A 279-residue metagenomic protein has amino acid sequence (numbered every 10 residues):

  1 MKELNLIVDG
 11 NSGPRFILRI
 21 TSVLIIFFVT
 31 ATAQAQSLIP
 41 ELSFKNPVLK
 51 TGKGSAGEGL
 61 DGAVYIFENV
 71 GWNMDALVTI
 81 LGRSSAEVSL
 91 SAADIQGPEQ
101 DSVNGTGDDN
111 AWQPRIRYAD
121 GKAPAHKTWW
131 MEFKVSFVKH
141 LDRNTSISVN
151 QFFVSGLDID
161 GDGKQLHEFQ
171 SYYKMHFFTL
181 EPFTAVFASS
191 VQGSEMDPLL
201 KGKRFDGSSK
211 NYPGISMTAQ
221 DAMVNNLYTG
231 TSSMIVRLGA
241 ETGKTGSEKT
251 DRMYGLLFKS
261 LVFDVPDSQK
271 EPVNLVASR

Functional and structural regions predicted by a protein language model:
M1-L18: N-terminal secretory signal peptides that target proteins for export/translocation
R19-T30: Bacterial N-terminal signal peptides
A31-A35: Sec/Tat signal peptide C-region and signal peptidase I cleavage site
Q36-W129: N-terminal targeting leaders for non-cytosolic proteins
S37-N73, G161-V273: Contiguous ligand/interfacial binding patches
A76-V78, L90, M131-V135, M234-V236 (+1 more regions): Hydrophobic beta-strand residues in large extracellular and virion-surface proteins
S102-P182: Extracellular-facing segments of soluble proteins and assemblies that are Gly/Ser/Thr-biased and enriched in aromatics
A277-R279: Short, solvent-exposed loop/edge segments of extracellular or virion-exposed proteins
